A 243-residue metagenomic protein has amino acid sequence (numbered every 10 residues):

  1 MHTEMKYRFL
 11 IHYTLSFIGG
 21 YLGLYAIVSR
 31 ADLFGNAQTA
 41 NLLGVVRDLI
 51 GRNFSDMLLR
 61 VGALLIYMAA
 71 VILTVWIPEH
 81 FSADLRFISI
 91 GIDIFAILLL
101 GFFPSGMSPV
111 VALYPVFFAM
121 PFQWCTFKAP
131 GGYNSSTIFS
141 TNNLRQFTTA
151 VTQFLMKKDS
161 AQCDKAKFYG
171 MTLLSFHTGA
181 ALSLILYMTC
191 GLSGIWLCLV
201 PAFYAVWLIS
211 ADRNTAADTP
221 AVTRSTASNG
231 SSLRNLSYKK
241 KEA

Functional and structural regions predicted by a protein language model:
M1-A243: Alpha-helical transmembrane segments of multi-pass membrane proteins
